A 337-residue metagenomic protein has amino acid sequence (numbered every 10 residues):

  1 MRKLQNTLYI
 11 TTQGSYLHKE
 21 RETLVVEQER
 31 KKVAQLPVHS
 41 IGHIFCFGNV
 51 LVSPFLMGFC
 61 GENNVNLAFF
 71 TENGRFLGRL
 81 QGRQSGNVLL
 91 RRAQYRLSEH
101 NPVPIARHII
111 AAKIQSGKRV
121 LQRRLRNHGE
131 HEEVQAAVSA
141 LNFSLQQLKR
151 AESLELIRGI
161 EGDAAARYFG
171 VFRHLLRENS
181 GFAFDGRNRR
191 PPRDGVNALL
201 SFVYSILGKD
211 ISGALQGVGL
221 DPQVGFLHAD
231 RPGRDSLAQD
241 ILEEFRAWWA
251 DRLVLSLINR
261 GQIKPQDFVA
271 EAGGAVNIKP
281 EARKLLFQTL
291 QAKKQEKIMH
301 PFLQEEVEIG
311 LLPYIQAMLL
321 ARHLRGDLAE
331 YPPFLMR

Functional and structural regions predicted by a protein language model:
M1-H18, E29, Q35, L77 (+1 more regions): Active-site helix-to-loop segments that bind/position phosphate- or nucleotide-bearing substrates and donors across
L24-V25: Hydrophobic residues embedded in beta-strands of well-ordered beta-sheets
H39-V52: Extracellular/luminal Protease-associated
I44-F47, V65-T71: Short hydrophobic alpha-helical runs that function as membrane-insertion/retention elements
L51-V52, M57-F59: Compact, well-ordered interaction domains used in eukaryotic information-processing assemblies
S53, G74-R79: Short gly/pro/ser/thr-enriched loop/turn and capping motifs at secondary-structure boundaries
G58-F59, Q81-Q84: Glycine-rich loop at the start of a catalytic domain that most often binds anionic cofactors/ligands
